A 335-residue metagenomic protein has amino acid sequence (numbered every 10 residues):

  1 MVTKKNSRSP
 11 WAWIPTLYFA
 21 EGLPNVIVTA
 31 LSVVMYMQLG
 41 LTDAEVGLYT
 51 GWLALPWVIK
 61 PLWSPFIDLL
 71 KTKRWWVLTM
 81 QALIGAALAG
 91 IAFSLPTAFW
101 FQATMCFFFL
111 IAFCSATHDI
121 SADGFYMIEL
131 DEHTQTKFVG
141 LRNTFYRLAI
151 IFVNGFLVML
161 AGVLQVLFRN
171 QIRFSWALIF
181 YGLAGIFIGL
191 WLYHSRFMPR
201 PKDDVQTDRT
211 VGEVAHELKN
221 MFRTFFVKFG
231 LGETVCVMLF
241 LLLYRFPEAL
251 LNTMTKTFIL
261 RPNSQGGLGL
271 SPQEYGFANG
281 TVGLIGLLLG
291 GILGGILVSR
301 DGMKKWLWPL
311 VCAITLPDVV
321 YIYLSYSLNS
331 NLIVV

Functional and structural regions predicted by a protein language model:
M1-R8, L41, A92-L95, F99-A103 (+5 more regions): Intracellular loop-helix junctions on the cytosolic face of multi-pass helical membrane proteins
V2-W57, E233-Q265, G276: Helix-loop boundary and gating motifs at the non-cytosolic
F19, A87, F99-H118, S330-V335: Hydrophobic core of transmembrane alpha-helices in multi-pass small-molecule transporters, especially MFS/SLC-type
F19, T50-L55, A82, F109 (+5 more regions): Transmembrane alpha-helical cores of Major Facilitator Superfamily
M35-L39, L69-L70, F125-L130, F258-L268 (+1 more regions): Helix-to-coil boundary motifs at intracellular loop junctions of multi-pass secondary transporters
V58-T72, L289-W308: Helix-to-loop junctions at the C-terminal end of transmembrane segments in multipass secondary transporters
L78-F99, C312-I333: C-terminal ends and interior cores of transmembrane alpha-helices in multi-pass membrane transporters/permeases
